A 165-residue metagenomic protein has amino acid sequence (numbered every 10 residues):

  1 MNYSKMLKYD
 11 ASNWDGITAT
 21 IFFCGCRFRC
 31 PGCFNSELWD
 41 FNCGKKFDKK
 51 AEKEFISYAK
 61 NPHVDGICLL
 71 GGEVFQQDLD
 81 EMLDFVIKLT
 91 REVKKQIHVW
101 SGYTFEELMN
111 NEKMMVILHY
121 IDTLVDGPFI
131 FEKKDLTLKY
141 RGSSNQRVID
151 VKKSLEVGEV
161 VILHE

Functional and structural regions predicted by a protein language model:
M1-F22, R27, N35-F41, V160-V161 (+1 more regions): N-terminal [4Fe-4S]-dependent radical SAM core
M1-Y3, I17, N35-V99, Y103-I117: Conserved Radical SAM active-site core
C30: Short cysteine-rich clusters marking metal-coordination/redox-active sites
Q77-V86, K134-E165: P-loop/Walker A phosphate-binding loop and immediately adjacent motor/lid segment at beta-alpha junctions
K94, Y120-I121, N145: A generic structural signal for alpha->beta connector loops
T104-E106, F129-E132: Short Gly/Pro-enriched loop/turn and capping motifs at secondary-structure junctions
I121-I130: Non-cysteine beta-strand/loop elements that form the S-adenosyl-L-methionine
